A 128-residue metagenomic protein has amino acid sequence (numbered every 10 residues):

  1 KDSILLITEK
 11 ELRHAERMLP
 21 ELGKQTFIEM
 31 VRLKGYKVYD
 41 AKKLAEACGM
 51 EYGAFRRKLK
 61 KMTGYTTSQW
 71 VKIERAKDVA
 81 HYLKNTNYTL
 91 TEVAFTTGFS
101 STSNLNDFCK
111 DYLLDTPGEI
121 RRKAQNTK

Functional and structural regions predicted by a protein language model:
K1-H14, T26-D40, L59, T63 (+3 more regions): Basic, amphipathic alpha-helical hairpins
R13-R17, K43-E46, Q125: Polar/charged alpha-helical tracts
E16-P20, L33, K37, C48 (+1 more regions): Residue-level marker of regulatory loop/turn positions in helix-turn-helix DNA-binding domains and in histidine
L19-F27, T63, K72-R75: N-terminal positioning helix adjacent to the helix-turn-helix/winged-helix DNA-binding module
G23, R57, S103, Q125-T127: Generic cytosolic/nucleocytoplasmic N-terminal low-complexity/intrinsically disordered segments
K42-E74, A94-I120: Basic/polar phosphate-binding segments, predominantly the helix-turn-helix DNA-binding elements of transcriptional
V71-H81, E119-K128: Short, basic, alpha-helical segments at the C-terminal edge of helix-turn-helix-like DNA-binding modules
